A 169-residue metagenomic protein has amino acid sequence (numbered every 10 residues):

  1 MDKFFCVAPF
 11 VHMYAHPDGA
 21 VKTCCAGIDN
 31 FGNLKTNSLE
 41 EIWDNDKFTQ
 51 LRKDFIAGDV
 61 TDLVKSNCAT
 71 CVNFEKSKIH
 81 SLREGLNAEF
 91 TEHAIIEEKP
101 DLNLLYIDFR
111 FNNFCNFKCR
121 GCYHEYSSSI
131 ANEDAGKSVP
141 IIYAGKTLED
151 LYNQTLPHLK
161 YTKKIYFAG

Functional and structural regions predicted by a protein language model:
M1-E89, Y106: Accessory C-terminal segments flanking Radical SAM cores
F31, E75-G169: Conserved alpha-helical substructure of the radical SAM core
